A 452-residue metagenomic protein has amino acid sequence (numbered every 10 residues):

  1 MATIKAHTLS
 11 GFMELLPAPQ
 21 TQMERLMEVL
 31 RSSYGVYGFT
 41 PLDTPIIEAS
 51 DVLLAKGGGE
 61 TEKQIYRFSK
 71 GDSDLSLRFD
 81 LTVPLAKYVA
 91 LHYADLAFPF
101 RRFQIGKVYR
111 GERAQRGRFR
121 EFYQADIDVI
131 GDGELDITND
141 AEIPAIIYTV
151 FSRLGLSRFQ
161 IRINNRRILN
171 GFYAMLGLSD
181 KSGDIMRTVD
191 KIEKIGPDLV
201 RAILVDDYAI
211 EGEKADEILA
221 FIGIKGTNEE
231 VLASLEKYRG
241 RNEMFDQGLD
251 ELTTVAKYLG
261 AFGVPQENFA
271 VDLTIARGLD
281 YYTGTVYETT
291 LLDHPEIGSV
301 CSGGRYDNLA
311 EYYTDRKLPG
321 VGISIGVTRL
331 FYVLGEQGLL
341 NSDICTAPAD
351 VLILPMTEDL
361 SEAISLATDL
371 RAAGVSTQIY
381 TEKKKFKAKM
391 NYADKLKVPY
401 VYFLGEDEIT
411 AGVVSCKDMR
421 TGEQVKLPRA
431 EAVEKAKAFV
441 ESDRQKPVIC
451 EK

Functional and structural regions predicted by a protein language model:
M1-Q20, S69, S179-S182: Auxiliary tRNA-acceptor-end handling modules of aminoacyl-tRNA synthetases
P19-Y37, E48-A49, D72, T82-A94 (+2 more regions): Positively charged, Gly/Ser-enriched RNA/tRNA-binding surfaces
L42, I46-S76: Polyanion/phosphate-binding surface patch
T44-I46, Q160-N165, E382: Acidic carboxylate-rich catalytic motifs and surrounding loops in phosphoryl-/glycosyl-chemistry enzymes
T61-D72, L178-V200, L291-D293: Acidic, His- and aromatic-enriched active-site or binding-groove loops in soluble protein domains that engage sugars
E121-D126, I163-G171: Short, conserved phosphate-binding/catalytic loop or strand-edge motifs used in phosphoryl-/nucleotidyl-transfer
I146-R153, R167-L176: Hydrophobic mid-domain F-helix/FG-region of cytochrome P450s
